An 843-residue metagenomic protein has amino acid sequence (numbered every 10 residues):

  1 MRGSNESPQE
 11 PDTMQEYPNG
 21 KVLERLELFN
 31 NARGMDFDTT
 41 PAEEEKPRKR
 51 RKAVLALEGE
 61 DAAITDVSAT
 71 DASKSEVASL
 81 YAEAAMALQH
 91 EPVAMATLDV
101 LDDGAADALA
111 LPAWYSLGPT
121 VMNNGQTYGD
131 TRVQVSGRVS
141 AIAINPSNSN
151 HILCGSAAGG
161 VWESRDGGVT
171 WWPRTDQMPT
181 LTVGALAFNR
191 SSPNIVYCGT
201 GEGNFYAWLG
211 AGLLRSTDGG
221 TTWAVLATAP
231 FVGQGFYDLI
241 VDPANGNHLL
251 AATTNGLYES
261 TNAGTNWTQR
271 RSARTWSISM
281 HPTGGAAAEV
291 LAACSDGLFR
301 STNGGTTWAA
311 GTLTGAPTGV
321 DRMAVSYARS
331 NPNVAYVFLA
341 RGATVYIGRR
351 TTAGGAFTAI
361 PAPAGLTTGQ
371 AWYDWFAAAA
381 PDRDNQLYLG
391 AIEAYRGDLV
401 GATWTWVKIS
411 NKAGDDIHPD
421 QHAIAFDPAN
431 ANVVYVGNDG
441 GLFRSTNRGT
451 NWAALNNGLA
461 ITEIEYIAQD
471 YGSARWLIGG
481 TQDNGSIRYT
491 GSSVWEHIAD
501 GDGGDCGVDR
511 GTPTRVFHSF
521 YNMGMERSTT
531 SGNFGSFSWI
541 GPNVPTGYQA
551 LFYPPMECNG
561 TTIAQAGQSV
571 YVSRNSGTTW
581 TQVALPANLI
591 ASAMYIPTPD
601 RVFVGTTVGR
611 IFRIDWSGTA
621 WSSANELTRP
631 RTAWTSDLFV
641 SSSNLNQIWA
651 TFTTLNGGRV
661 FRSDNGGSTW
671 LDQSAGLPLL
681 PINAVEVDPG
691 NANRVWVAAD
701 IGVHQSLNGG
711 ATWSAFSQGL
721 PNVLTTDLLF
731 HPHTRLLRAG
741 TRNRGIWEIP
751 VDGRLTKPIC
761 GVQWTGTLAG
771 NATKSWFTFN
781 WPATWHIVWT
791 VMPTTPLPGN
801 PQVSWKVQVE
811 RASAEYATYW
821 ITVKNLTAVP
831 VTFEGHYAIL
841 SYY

Functional and structural regions predicted by a protein language model:
M1-Q9: Sec-dependent, cleavable N-terminal signal peptides
G3-S4, A187-F188, V823: Generic N-terminal leader/processing signal
T13-G753: Beta-propeller blade termini and top-face loops
L755-Y843: Extracellular attachment/recognition segments
